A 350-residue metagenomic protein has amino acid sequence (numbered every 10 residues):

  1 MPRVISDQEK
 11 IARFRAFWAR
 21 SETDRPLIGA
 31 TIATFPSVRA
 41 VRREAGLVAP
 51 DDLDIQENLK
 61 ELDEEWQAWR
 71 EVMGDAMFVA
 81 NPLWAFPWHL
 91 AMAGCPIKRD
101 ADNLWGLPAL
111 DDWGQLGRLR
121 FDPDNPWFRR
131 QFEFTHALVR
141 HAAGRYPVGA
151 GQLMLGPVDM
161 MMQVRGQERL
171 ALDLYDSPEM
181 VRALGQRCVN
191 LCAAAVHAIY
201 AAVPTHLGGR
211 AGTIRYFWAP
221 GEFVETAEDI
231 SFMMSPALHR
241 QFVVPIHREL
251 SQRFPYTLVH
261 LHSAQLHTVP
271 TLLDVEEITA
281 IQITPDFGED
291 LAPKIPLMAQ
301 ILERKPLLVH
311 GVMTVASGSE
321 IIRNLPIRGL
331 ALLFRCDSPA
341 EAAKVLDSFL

Functional and structural regions predicted by a protein language model:
M1-V38, E44-V48, E71-N81, H89 (+2 more regions): Active-site loop segments of alpha/beta catalytic cores
F35-Q67: Active-site-flanking structural segment that lines cofactor/substrate pockets
R43, P50-E57, A109-Q115, N125 (+1 more regions): Intrinsic-disorder/low-complexity, polar/charged segments
N58-E65, D112, W127-F134: Generic hydrophobic, aliphatic-rich segments that mediate packing or membrane embedding
L59, R118-F121: Extracellular glycan-targeting catalytic surfaces
M92-L116: A subset of solvent-exposed loop/turn segments in beta-rich extracellular surface proteins, enriched in glycine
